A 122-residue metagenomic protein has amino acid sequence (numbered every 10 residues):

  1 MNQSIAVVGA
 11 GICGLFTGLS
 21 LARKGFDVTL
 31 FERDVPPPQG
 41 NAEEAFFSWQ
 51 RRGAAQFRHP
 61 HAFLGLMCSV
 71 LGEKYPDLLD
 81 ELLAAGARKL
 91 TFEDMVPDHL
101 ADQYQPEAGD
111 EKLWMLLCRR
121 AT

Functional and structural regions predicted by a protein language model:
M1-C13, T29: Beta1/beta-strand and adjacent pyrophosphate-binding region of the FAD-binding site in flavoprotein oxidoreductases
Q3-I5, A54-A55, W114: Short, contiguous strand/loop micro-motifs
A22-H59: Glycine-rich FAD pyrophosphate-binding loop
A42, G65-L116: A conserved beta-strand/loop capping segment in the N-terminal third of enzymes that catalyze redox or closely related
L117-T122: Helical element adjacent to the flavin cofactor pocket in flavoenzyme catalytic cores
